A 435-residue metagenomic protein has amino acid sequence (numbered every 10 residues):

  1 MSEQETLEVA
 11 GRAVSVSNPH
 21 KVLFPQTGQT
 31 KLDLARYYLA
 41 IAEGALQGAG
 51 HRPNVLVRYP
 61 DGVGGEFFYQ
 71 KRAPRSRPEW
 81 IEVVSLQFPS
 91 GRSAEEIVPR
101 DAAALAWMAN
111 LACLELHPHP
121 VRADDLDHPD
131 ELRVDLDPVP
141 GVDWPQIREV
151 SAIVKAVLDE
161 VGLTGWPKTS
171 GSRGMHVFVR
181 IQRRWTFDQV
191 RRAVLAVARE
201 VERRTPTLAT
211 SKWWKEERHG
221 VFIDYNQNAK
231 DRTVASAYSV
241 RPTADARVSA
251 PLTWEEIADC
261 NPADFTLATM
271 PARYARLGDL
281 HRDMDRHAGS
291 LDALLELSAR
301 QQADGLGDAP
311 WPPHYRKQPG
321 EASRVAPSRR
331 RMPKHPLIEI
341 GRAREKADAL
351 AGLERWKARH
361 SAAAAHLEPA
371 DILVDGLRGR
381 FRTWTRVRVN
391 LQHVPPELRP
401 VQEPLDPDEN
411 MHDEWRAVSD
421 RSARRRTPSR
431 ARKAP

Functional and structural regions predicted by a protein language model:
M1-Q29, A35, L46, G50-H51 (+5 more regions): C-terminal accessory nucleic-acid interaction domains of nucleic acid-metabolism proteins
Q47-A49, L158-T164, T205, S361-L367: Short secondary-structure junctions
H51-V84: Polyanion/phosphate-binding surface patch
L56-Y59, G165-G171, S211-K215: Short beta-strand
I97-S170, I181-Q189, V325-S328: Signature for HUH/AEP ssDNA processing cores
G162-P167, L208-T210, E368-L373: A short linear hydrophobic-aromatic micro-motif
H176-Q182, V221-Y225, T383-V389: A short beta-strand motif that forms the metal-chelation/ATP-contact edge of phosphoryl-transfer active sites
D308-P435: Acidic/polar low-complexity segments and flexible, solvent-exposed patches
